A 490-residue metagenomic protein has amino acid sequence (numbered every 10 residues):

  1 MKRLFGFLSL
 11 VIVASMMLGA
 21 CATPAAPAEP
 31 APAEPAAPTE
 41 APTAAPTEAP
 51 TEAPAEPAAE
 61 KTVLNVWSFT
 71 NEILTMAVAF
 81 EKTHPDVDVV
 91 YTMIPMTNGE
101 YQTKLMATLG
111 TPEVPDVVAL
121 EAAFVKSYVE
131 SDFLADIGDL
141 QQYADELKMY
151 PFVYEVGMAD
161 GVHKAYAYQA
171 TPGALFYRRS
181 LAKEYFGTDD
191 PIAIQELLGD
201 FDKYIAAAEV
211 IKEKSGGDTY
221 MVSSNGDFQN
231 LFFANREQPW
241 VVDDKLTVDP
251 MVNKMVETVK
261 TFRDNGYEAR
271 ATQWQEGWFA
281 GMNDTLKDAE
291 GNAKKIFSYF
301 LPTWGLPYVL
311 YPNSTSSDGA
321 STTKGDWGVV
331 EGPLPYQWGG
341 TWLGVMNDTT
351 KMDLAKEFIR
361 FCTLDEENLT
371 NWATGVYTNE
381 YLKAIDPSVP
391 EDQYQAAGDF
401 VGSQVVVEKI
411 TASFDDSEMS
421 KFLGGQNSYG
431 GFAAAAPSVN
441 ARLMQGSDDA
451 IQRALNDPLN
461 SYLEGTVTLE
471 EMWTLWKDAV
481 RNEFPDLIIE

Functional and structural regions predicted by a protein language model:
L4-A22: Sec-dependent N-terminal signal peptides of Gram-positive bacterial secreted proteins and lipoproteins
L18, A22-K126, Q142-E146, L354 (+4 more regions): Conserved N-terminal structural module of periplasmic/extracytoplasmic solute-binding proteins
E56, A122-A174, F233, G319-V330: Hinge/lid segment of periplasmic solute-binding proteins
N65-S68, V90-T92, D116-L120, A165-Y168 (+5 more regions): Structural recognition of the beta-strand scaffold that forms the well-ordered cores of secreted hydrolase catalytic
T75, E81, I94, G226-F228 (+3 more regions): Extracytoplasmic/periplasmic substrate-binding proteins
V90, Q141-A144, M158-D227, P239-Q273 (+4 more regions): Helix-loop-helix "hinge/cap" segment bordering the ligand-binding cleft or interdomain interface
Q102-V114, S131, A182, K203-I211 (+2 more regions): Short helices/loops that flank or line small-molecule/ion binding pockets
Y308-S321, P335-Q337, G344-R453: C-terminal lobe and pocket-closing loops of periplasmic/extracytoplasmic Venus-flytrap solute-binding proteins
